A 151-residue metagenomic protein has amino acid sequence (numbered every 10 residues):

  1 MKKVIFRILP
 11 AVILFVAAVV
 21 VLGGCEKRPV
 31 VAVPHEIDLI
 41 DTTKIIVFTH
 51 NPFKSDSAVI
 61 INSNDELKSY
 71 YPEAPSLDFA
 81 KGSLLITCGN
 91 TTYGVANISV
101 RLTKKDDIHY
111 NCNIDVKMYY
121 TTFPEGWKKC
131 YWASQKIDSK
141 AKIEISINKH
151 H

Functional and structural regions predicted by a protein language model:
M1-V12: Bacterial N-terminal signal peptides that target proteins for export
K2-V4, A17-K44, H151: Bacterial Sec-dependent N-terminal signal peptides
I8, I46, A141-E144: A broad, structure-centric signal for solvent-exposed, well-ordered loop/edge residues that line or flank functional
P10, V16-A18, C88: Residue-level detector of intrinsically disordered, flexible termini and proteolytic processing junctions
F15-V16, V59, D138: N-terminal processing/targeting junctions
P29-E66: Early exported N-terminus immediately downstream of N-terminal targeting peptides
S55-N113: Mature extracytoplasmic domains of secretory-pathway proteins
T92-H151: Extracytoplasmic electrostatic interaction patches
